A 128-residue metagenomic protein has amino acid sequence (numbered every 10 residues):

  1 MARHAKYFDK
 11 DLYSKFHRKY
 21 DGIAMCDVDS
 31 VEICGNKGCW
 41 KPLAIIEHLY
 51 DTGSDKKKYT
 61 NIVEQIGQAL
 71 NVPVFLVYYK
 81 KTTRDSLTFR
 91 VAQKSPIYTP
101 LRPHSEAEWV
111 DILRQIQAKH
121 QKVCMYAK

Functional and structural regions predicted by a protein language model:
M1-K37: Active-site metal-binding core of divalent-cation-utilizing nuclease and nuclease-like domains
I23, D51-I62: Active-site-adjacent loop/helix micro-motif of nuclease/hydrolase catalytic cores
M25-D27, K41-L43, K58, A69-N71: Short connector loops at helix/strand junctions that flank enzyme active sites, especially segments positioning acidic
S30-E32, K41-D51: Conserved catalytic cores of phosphodiester-cleaving nucleases, focusing on short active-site segments
K37, I66-A69, K119: Alpha-helix C-cap/termination motif
C39-W40, D51-S54, K81-T83: Short, charged/polar surface micro-motifs in flexible loops or helix N-caps
G67-A92: Nucleic-acid nuclease catalytic cores
R90-K128: Helix-rich interaction surfaces within compact, conserved domain-sized segments that mediate assembly or partner
